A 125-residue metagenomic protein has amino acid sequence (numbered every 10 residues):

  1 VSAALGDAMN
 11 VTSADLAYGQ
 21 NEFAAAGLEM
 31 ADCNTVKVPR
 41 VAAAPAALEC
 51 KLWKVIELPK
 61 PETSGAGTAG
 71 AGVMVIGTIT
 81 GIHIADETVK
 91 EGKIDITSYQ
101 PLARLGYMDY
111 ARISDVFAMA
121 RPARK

Functional and structural regions predicted by a protein language model:
V1-K125: Basic, polyanion-binding surface patches
